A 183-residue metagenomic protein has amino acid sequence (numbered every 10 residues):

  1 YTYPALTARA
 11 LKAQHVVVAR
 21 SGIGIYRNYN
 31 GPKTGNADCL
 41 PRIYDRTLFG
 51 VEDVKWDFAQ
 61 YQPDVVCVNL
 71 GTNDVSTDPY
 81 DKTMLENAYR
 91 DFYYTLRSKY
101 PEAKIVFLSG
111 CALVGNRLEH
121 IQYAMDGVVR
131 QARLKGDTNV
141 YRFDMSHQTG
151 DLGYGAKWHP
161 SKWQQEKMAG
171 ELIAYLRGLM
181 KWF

Functional and structural regions predicted by a protein language model:
Y1-N87, L113-Y123, H159: Conserved SGNH/GDSL esterase-like catalytic core that processes O-acyl groups on lipids and polysaccharides
T2, Y44-R46, Y94-L96, R133-D137 (+1 more regions): Short, surface-exposed, polar/charged, turn-prone segments marking secondary-structure boundaries
A5, R9, N87-Y94, S98 (+4 more regions): Solvent-exposed, polar/charged alpha-helical surfaces in well-ordered, non-transmembrane soluble domains, broadly
L11-V16, Q62-V65, Y100-I105, G136-Y141: Loop/turn elements at helix/coil->beta-strand transitions in domains of secreted/extracellular proteins
D53-Q62, Y94-Y100, L179-F183: Surface-exposed acidic, glycine-flexible loop patches that form ligand/cofactor-binding and adhesion interfaces
V75-L96, Y100-F107: A beta-strand-loop signature enriched in Asp, Gly, Thr, and Trp that corresponds to the sialidase/neuraminidase Asp-box
K104-S109, R117-G155, Q164-F183: Extracellular serine-dependent O-acyl
